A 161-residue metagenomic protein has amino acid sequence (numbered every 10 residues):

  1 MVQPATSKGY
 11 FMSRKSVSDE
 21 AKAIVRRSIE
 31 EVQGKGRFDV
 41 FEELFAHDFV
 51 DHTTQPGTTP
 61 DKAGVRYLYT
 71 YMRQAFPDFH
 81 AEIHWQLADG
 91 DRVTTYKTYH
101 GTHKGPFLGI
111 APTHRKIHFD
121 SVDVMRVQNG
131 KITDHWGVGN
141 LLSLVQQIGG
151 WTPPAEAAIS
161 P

Functional and structural regions predicted by a protein language model:
V2-P161: C-terminal and inter-domain tail/linker signature
